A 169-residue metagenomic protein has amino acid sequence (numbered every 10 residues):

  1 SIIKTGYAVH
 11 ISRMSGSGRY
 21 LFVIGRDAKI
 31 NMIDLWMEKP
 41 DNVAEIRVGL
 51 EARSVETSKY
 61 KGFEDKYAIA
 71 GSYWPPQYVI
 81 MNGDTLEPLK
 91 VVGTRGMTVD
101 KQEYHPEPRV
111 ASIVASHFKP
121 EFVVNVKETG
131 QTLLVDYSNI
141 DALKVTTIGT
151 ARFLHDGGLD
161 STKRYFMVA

Functional and structural regions predicted by a protein language model:
S1-A169: Predominantly soluble domains enriched in secretory-pathway, periplasmic, or organellar proteins
